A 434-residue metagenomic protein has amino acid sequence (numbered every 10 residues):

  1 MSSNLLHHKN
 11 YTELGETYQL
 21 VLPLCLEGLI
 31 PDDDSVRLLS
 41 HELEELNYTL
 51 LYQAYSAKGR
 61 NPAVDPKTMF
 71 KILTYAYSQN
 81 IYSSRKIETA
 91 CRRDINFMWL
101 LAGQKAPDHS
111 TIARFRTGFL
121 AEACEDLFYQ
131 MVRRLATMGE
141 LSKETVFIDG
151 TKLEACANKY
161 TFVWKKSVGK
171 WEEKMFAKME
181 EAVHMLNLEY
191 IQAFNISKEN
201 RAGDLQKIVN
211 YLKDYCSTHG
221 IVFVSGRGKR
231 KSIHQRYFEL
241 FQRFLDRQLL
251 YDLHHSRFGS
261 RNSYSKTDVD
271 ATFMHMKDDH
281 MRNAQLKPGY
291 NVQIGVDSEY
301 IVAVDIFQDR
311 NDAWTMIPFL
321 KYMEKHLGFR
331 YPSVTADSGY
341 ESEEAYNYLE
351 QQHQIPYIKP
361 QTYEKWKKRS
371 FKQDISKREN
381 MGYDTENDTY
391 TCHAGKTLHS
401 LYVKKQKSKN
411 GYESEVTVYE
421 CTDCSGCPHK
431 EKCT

Functional and structural regions predicted by a protein language model:
M1-R37: Hydrophobic alpha-helical membrane-insertion signals
S3, E13, L73, N80-R93 (+1 more regions): Anion-binding and metal-coordination hotspots
Y18-V21, Y52, I95, A136: Short hydrophobic/aromatic segments of transmembrane alpha-helices and their interfaces
L20, M69-F70, Y129: A generic alpha-helix surface/boundary motif
C25, S35, L43-Y48, V64-D65 (+4 more regions): Poly-acidic low-complexity segments
L29, L38, E42-E45, A54 (+4 more regions): Residues that form generic nucleotide/phosphate-binding pockets
P31-T74: Basic, short loop/linker segments at the boundary and entry of helix-turn-helix/winged-helix-like folds
H41-Y52, S78-Y82, R93-L100: Short helix-loop boundary/capping segments at the starts of domains
